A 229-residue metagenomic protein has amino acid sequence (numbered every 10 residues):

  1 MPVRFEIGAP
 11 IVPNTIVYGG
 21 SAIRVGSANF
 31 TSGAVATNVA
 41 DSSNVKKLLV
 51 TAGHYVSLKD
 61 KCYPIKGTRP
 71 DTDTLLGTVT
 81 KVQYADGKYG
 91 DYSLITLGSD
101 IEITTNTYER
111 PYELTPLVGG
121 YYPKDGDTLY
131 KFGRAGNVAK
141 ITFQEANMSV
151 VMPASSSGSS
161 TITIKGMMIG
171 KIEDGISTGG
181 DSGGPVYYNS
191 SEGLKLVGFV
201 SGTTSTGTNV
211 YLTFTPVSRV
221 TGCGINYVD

Functional and structural regions predicted by a protein language model:
M1, A52, T213-P216: Alpha-helix initiation/capping motif
M1-P13: Autoinhibitory propeptides
V17-T163, Y188-N189, S201, Y227: Serine endopeptidase catalytic core focused on the charge-relay Asp
K165, I169-S201: Glycine- and charge-enriched low-complexity intrinsically disordered segments
Y187-D229: C-terminal subregion of chymotrypsin/trypsin-like serine protease catalytic domains
